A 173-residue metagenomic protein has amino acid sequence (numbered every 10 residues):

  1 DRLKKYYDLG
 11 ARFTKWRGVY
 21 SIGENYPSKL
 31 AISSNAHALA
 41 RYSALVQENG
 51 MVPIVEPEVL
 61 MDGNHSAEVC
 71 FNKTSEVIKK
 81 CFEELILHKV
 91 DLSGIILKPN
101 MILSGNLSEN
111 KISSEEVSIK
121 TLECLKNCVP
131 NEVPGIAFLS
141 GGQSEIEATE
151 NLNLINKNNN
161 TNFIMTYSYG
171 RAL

Functional and structural regions predicted by a protein language model:
R2-E84: Helix-rich catalytic cores of soluble enzyme domains
H65-L173: Active-site capping/gating regions of soluble enzymes
